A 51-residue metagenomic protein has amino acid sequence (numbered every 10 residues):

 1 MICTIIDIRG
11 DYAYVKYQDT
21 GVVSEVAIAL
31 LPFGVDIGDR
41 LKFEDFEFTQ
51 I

Functional and structural regions predicted by a protein language model:
M1-I8: Structural detector for short beta-strands of small beta-barrel domains
I8-G10, T20: Short strand-connecting beta-turns/loops that link adjacent beta-strands
D11-V15: Short aromatic-glycine-enriched beta-strand elements
G21-L30: A short macromolecule-binding patch
D45-I51: Short, Lys/Arg- and Gly-enriched loop/turn segments at beta-strand edges
